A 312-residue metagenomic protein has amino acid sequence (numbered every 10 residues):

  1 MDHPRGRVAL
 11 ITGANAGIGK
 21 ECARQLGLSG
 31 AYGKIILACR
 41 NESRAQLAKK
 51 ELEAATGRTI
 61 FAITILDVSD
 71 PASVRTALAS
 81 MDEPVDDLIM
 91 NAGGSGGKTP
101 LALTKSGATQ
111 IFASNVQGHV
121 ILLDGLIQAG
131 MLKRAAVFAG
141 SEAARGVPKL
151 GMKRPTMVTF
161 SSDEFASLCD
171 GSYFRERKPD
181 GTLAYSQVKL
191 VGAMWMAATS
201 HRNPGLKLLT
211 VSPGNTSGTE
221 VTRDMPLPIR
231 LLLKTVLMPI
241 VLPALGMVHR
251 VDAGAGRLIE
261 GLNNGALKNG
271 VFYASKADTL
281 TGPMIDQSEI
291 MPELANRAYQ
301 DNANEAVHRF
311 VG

Functional and structural regions predicted by a protein language model:
M1-T219: Rossmann-fold NAD(P)H-dependent dehydrogenase/reductase core
R7, G17-I18, R202, N296-V311: Hydrophobic transmembrane alpha-helices of multi-pass solute transporters/permeases
T76-M81, R223-M225, D286-S288: Charged, often glycine-rich, active-site loop that binds/positions anionic groups
P100-T104, F174, T235-L237, T281-M284: Surface-exposed beta-strand-to-loop junctions that form interaction patches on eukaryotic regulatory domains
S106, Q287-E293: Short glycine-enriched, charge-decorated loop/helix-capping segments at active-site entrances that position
R175-T182, N215-A253: Alpha-helical membrane-targeting segments
G205, V221-M225, N264-N269: Glycine/proline-rich active-site loop of Rossmann-fold NAD(P)-dependent oxidoreductases
L237-S288, D301, E305-F310: C-terminal helical subdomain
